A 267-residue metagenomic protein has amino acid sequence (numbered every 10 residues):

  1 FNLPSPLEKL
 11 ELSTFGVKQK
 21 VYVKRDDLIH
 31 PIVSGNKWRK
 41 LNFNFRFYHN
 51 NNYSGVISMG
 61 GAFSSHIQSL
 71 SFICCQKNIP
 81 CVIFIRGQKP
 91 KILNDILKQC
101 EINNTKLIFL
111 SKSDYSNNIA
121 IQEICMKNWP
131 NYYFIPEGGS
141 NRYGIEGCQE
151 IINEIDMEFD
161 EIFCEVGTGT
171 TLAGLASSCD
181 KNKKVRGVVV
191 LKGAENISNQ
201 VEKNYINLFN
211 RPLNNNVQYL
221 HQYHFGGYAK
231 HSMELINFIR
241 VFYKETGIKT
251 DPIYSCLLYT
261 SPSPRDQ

Functional and structural regions predicted by a protein language model:
F1-G55: Positively charged, low-complexity intrinsically disordered leader regions
R39-R86: Active-site cofactor/substrate anionic-group-binding motifs, chiefly glycine- and Lys/Arg-rich phosphate-binding loops
F63-S69, T168-L175, L258: Short glycine/serine/threonine-rich phosphate/pyrophosphate-binding segments that cradle anionic phosphate groups
Q68-K112, E195-L208: Active-site-proximal loop->helix
K89-M157, Q218-N237: Small/polar-residue-rich loop-to-helix segments that shape phosphate-bearing ligand pockets
R186-S255: Active-site/ligand-binding loops adjacent to catalytic centers
Y259-Q267: Single conserved hydrophobic/aromatic residue that forms the stacking wall/gate of nucleotide- or nucleobase-binding
